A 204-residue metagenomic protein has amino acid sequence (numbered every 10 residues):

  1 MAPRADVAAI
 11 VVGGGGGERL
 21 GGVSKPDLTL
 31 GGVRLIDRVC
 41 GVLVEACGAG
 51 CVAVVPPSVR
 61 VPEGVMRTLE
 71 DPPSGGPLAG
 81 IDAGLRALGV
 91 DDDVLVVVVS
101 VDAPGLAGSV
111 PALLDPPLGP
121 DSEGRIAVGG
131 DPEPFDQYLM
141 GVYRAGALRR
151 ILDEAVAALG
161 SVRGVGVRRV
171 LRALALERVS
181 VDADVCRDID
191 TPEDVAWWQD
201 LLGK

Functional and structural regions predicted by a protein language model:
A2-G164, R169-V185, E193, G203: Nucleotide and nucleotide-moiety/phosphate-recognizing core
W197-D200: Short, charged, intrinsically disordered terminal tails
